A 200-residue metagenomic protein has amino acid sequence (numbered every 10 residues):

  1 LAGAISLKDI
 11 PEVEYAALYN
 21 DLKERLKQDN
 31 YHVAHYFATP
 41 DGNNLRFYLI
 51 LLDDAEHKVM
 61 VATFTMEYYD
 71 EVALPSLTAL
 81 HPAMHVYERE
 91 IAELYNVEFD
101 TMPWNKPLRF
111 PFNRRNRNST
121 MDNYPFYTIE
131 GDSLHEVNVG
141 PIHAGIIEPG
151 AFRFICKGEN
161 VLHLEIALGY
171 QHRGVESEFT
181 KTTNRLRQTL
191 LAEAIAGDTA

Functional and structural regions predicted by a protein language model:
L1-L164: Terminal low-complexity/charged segments
N138-A200: Active-site- and interface-proximal helix/loop "cap" or "latch" segments in soluble metabolic and energy-transducing
